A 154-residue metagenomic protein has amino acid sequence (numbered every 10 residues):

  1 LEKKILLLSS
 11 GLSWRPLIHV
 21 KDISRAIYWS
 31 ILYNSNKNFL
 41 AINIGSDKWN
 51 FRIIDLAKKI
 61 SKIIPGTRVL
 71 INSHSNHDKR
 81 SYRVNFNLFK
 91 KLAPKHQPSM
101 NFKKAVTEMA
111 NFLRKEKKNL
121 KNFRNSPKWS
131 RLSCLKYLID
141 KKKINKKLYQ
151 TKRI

Functional and structural regions predicted by a protein language model:
L1: Active-site Tyr-X1-5-Lys
K4-I154: C-terminal substrate-binding subdomain of Rossmann-fold SDR/epimerase-dehydratase oxidoreductases
